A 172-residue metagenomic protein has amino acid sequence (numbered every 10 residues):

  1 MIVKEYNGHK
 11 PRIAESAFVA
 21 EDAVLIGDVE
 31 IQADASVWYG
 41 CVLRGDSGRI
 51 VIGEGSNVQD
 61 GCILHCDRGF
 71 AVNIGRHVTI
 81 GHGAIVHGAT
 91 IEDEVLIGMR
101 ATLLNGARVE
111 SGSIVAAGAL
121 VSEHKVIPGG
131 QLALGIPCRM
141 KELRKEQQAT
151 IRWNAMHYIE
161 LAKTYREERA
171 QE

Functional and structural regions predicted by a protein language model:
M1-R12, D46, E54, D60-C62 (+2 more regions): Glycine-rich hexapeptide-repeat left-handed beta-helix
G8, R12-C66: A positional/architectural concept
